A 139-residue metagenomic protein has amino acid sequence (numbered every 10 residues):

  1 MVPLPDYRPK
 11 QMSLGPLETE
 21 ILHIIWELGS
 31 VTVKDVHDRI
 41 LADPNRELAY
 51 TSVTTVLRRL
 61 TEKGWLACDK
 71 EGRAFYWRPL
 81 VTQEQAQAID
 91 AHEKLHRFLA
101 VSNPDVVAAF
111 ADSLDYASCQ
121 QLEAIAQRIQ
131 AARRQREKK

Functional and structural regions predicted by a protein language model:
M1-Q11, D90-E93: Short, Lys/Arg-enriched N-terminal segment that forms or immediately precedes the first helix of a structured domain
T19-H23: Pre-recognition alpha-helix immediately N-terminal to the DNA-recognition helix within helix-turn-helix or winged-helix
I24-T32: Short capping segments at the starts of secondary-structure elements
V31-I40: Short acidic, hydrophobic short linear motifs in intrinsically disordered regions
R39-L48: Short helix-coil junctions and helix-kink-helix linkers
G64: Glycine-centered, phosphate/nucleic-acid-interacting loop/turn motifs that mediate DNA/RNA or nucleotide
E71-D90: Short, cationic-aromatic polyanion-contact patches
I89-R134: Amphipathic alpha-helical dimerization/coiled-coil segments that flank or bridge DNA-binding/regulatory modules
